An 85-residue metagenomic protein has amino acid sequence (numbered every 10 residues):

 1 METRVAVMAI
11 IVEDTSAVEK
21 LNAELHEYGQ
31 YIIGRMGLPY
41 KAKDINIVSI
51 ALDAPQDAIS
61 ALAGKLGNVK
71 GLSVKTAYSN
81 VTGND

Functional and structural regions predicted by a protein language model:
M1-D85: Long, contiguous binding/interaction regions
